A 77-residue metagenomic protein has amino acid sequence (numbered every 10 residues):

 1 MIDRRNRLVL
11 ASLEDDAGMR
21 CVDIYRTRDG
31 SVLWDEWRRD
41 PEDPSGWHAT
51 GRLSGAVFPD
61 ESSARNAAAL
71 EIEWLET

Functional and structural regions predicted by a protein language model:
M1-I2, E42-T77: Mixed-charge, Lys/Arg-enriched low-complexity segments
M1-M19: Negatively charged, low-complexity tracts enriched in Asp/Glu with abundant Ser/Thr
R5, A17-G18, Y25, W37-R38 (+1 more regions): Intrinsically disordered, low-complexity regions of eukaryotic proteins
N6-A11, S31, G51, E73: Intrinsic-disorder/low-complexity peptide segments enriched for small residues
D16-M19, G30, P59, A64: A generic structural micro-environment signature that highlights single residues at secondary-structure boundaries
C21-H48: A short, structured beta-strand/loop element
